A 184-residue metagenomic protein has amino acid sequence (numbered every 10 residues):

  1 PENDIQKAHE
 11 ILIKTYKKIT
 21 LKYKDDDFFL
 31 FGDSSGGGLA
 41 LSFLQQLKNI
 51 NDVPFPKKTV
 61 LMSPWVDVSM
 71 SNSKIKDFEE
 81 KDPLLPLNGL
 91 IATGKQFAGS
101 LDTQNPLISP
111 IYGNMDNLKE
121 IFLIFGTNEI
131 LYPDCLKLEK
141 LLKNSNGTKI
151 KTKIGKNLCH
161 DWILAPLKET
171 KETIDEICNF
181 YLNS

Functional and structural regions predicted by a protein language model:
P1-S184: Alpha/beta-hydrolase superfamily serine-hydrolase fold, recognizing
